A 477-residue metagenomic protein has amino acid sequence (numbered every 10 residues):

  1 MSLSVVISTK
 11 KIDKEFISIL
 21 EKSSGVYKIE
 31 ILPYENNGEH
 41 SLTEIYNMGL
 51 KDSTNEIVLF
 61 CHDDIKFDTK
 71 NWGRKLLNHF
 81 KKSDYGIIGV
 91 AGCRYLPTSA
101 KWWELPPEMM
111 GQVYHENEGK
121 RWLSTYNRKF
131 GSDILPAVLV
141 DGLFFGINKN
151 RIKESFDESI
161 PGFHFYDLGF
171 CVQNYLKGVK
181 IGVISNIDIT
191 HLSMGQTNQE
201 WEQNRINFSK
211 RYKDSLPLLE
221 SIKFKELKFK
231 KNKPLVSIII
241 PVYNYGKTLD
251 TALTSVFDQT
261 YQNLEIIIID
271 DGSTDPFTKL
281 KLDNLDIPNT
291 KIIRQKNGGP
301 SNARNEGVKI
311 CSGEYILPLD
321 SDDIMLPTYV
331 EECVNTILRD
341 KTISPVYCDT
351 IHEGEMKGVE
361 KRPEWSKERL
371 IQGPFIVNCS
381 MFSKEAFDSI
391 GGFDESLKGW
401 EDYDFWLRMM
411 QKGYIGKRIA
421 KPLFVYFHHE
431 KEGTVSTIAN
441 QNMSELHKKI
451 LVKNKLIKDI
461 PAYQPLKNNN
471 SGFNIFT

Functional and structural regions predicted by a protein language model:
M1-S4, P234-V236: Extreme N-terminal starter segment of soluble prokaryotic enzymes
V6-E44, M48-D52, L253-R294: Acidic donor-binding segment of Leloir-type glycosyltransferases
E39, K66, K70-V113, T328-V359: Conserved donor NDP-sugar-binding/catalytic core segment of glycosyltransferases
L76, V138-I147, R151, I160-I187 (+2 more regions): A short, conserved alpha-helix in the catalytic core of glycosyltransferases
K120-G146, P363-M381: A recurrent flexible, glycine/aromatic-enriched loop bordering the glycosyltransferase active site that acts as
N198-F224, K421-P422, Y426-H429, V435-Y463: Catalytic core of nucleotide-sugar-dependent glycosyltransferases
K231-N442, N469-N470: Nucleotide-sugar donor-binding/catalytic module of glycosyltransferases that assemble extracellular/cell-envelope
D323, V452-T477: Membrane-proximal basic amphipathic "stem/tether" segments
